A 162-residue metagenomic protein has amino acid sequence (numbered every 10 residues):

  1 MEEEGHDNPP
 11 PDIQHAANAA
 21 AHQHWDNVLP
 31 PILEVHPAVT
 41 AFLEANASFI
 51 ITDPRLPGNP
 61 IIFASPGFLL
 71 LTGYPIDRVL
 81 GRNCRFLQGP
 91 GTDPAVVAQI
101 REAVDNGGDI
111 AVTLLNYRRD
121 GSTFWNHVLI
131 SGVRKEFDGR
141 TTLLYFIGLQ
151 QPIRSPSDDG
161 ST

Functional and structural regions predicted by a protein language model:
M1-L56, D138-G139, L143-T162: PAS-family sensory modules
P37-I50, I76-V79, R119-N126: Conserved long hydrophobic alpha-helices within structured protein cores
N46, T72, I76, G91 (+4 more regions): Eukaryotic basic, amphipathic alpha-helical target segments in cytosolic regions
P54-R55, A95, A103-G108, L115-W125 (+1 more regions): PAS-family sensory domains
N59-I62: Conserved hydrophobic beta-strand signature of PAS-family and PAS-like sensory domains
S65-F68: N-terminal capping loop/helix in small sensory signaling domains highlighted by a polar->aromatic N-x2-3-F motif
L71-P75, L80-R85, P90-T92, A98-I100: PAS-family sensory domain signature
A98-G108, R134, F146-D158: Conserved, structured regulatory domains from eukaryotic proteins
